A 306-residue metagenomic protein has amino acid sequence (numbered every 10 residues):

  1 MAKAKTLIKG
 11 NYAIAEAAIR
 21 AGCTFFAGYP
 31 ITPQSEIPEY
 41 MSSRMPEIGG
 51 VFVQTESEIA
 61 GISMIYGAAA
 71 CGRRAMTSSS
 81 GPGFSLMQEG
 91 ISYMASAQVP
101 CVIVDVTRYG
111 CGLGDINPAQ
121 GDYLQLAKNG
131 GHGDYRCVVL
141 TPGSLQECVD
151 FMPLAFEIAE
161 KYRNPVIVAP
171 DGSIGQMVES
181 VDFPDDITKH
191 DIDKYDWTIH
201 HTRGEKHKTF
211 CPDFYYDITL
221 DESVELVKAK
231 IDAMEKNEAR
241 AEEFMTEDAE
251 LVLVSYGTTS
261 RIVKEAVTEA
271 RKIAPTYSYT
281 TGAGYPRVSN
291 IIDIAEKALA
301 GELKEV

Functional and structural regions predicted by a protein language model:
M1-N129, R136: Thiamine diphosphate
T24-G28, A75-S79, V138-G143, E250-S255 (+1 more regions): Short glycine-rich or small-residue beta-strand-to-loop segments that form or flank ligand, phosphate, metal/Fe-S
I31-S35, I59, G81-S85, L145-Q146 (+2 more regions): Gly/Ser/Thr-rich loops at beta-strand to alpha-helix junctions that form or flank small-molecule/cofactor-binding
S42-R44, S92-A95, P153-I158, F183-D186 (+2 more regions): Short, solvent-exposed amphipathic alpha-helical segments in soluble enzyme and RNA/protein-processing domains
L86, G110-L113, E147-V149, I174-E179: Short, well-ordered, mixed-charge alpha-helical segments that flank or form enzyme active sites
I116, H132, D232-V306: Thiamine diphosphate
N117-G172: Conserved thiamine diphosphate
R163-E243: Conformationally flexible catalytic loops at phosphate/diphosphate-handling active centers
